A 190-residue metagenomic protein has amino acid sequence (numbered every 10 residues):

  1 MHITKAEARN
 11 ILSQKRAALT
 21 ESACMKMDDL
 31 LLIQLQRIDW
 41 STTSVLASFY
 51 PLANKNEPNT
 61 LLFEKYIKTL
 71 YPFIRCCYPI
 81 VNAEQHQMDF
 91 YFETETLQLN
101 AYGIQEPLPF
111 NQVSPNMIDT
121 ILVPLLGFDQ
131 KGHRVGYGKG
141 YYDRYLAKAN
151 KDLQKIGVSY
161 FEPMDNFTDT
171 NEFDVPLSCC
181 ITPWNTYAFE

Functional and structural regions predicted by a protein language model:
H2-L99, I104-P109: N-terminal active-site beta-alpha-beta segment that forms phosphate/nucleotide-binding and substrate-recognition loops
E84-E190: Conserved phosphate- and dinucleotide-binding cores of soluble alpha/beta proteins, encompassing both enzyme active
